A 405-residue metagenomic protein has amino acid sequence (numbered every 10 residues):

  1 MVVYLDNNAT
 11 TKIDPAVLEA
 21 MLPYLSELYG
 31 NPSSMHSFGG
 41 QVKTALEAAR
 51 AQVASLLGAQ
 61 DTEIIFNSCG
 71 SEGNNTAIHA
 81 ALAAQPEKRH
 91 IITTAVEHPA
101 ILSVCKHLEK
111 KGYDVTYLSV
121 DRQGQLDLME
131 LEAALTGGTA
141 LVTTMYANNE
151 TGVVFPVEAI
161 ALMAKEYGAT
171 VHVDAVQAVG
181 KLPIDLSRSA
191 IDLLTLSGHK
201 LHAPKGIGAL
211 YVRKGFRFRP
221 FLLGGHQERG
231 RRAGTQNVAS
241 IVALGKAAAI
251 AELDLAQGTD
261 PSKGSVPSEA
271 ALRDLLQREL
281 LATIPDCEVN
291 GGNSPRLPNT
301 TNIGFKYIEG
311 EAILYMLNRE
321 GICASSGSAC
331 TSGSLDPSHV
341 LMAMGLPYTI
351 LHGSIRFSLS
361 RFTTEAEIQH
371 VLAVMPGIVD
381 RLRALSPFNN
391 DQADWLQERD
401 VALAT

Functional and structural regions predicted by a protein language model:
M1-T405: Pyridoxal 5′-phosphate
